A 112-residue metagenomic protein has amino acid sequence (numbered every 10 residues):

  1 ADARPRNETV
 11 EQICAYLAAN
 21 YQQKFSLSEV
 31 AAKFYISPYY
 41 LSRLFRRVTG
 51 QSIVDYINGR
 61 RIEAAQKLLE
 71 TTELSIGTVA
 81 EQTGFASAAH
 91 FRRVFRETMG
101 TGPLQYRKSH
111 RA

Functional and structural regions predicted by a protein language model:
A1-D2, Y40: An amphipathic alpha-helical interaction segment
A3-N7, K24-L27, F34: Conserved phosphate/pyrophosphate-binding and hydrolysis machinery centered on Walker-type P-loop NTPases, extending
N7, K24, E73-L74, A89: Residue at a beta-strand N-cap/secondary-structure junction
C14-A15, A19, S28, R47-A86 (+1 more regions): Terminal helix-turn-helix DNA-binding modules in bacterial transcription factors
K33, Q82-T83, T98: Residues within the alpha-helical elements of helix-turn-helix
S37-P38, A86-S87: Short coil turns linking two alpha-helices in DNA-binding domains
Y40-L41, F45, H90-F91, F95: Short hydrophobic/aromatic patch on the recognition helix
R93-A112: …primarily DNA-binding HTH/wHTH and HhH modules…
